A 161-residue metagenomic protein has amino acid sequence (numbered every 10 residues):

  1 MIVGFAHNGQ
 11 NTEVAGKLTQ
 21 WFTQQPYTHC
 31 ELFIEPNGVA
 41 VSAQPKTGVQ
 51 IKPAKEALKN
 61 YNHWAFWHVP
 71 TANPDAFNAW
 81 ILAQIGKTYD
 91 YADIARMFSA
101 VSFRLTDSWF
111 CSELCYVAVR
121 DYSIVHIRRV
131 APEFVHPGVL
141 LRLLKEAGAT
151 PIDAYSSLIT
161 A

Functional and structural regions predicted by a protein language model:
M1-G4, I81, E113-Y116: Predominantly the structural core of cysteine protease catalytic domains
V3-V69, A95-L105: Glycine-rich catalytic cores of cysteine/serine-nucleophile enzymes that process amide/ester linkages in cell-envelope
H7-G9, I34, Q84, A118-D121: Short alpha-helical scaffold segments that flank and stabilize functional sites
V14-K17, A76-W80, V139: Exposed alpha-helical structural elements
A15-G16, G86-Y91, L141: Generic secondary-structure boundary/loop-capping signal
A54, N73-F77, C111: Amphipathic alpha-helical interface surfaces
T71-I94: A structural motif
R96-A161: Activation targets extended, charge/polar-rich intrinsically disordered C-terminal tails
